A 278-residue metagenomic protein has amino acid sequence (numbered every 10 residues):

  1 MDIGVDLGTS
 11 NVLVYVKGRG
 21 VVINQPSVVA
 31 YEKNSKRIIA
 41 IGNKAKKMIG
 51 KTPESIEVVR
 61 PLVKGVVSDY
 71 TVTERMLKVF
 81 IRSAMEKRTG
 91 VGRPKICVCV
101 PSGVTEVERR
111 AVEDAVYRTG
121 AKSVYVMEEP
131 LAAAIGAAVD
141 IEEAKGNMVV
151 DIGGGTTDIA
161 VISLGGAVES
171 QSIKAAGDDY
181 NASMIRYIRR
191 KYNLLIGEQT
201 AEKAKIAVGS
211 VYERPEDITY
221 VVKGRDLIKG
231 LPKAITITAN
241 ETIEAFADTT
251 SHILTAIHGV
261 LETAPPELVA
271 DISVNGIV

Functional and structural regions predicted by a protein language model:
M1-I152, A160-V278: Nucleotide/phosphate-binding catalytic cleft detector across ATP-hydrolyzing and phosphate-transferring enzymes
